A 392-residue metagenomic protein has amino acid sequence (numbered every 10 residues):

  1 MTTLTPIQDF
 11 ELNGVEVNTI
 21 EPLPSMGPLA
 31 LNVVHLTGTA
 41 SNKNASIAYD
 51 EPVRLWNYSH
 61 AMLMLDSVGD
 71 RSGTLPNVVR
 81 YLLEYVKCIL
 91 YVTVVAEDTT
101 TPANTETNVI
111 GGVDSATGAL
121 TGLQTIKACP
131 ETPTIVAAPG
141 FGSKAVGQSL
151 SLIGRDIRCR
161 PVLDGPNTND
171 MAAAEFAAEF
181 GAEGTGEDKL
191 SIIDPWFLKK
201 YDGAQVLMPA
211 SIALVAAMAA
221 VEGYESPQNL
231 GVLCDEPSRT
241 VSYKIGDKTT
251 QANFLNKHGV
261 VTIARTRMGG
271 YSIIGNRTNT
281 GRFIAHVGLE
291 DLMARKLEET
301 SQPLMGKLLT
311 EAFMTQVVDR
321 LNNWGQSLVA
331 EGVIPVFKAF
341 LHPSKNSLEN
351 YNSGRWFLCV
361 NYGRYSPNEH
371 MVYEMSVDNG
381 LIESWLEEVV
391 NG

Functional and structural regions predicted by a protein language model:
T2-Y49, V53-S59, A96, V109-T300 (+1 more regions): A glycine- and small-residue-enriched flexible loop/hinge signal that marks low-structured segments
A30, C88, G354-L358: Residues at beta-strand starts and edge strands
D50-I89, T93, E97: N-terminal assembly/attachment segments of tailed bacteriophage virion structural proteins
R80-L120: Extended, compositionally biased
S149-S151, V317, I334, A339-F340 (+2 more regions): Composition- and surface-driven signal marking solvent-exposed, interaction-prone regions in large proteins
T250, N256, L308, A312 (+3 more regions): Basic/polar low-complexity intrinsically disordered segments
F283-S344: Acidic, low-complexity glycine/serine/threonine-rich segments
K345-G392: C-terminal edge-of-domain segments
